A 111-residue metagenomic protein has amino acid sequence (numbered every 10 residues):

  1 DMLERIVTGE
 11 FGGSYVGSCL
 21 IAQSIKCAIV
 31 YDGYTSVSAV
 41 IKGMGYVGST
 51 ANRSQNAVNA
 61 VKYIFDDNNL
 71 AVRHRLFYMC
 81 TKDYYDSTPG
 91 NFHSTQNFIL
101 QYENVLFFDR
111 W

Functional and structural regions predicted by a protein language model:
D1-W111: Bacterial extracytoplasmic/cell-wall-associated proteins, especially those involved in peptidoglycan
